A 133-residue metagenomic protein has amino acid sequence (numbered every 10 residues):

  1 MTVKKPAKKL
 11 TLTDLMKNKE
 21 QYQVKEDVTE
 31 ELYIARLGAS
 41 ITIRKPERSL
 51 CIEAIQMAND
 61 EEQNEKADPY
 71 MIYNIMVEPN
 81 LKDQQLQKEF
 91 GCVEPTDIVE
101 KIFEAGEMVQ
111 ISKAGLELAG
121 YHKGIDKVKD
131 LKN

Functional and structural regions predicted by a protein language model:
M1-Q21, D130-N133: Low-complexity intrinsically disordered segments
T2-V3, R36-N133: Short, surface-exposed, charged amphipathic helix/loop patches that serve as local interaction elements
K17-E20, V28-E30, A54-E61: Short secondary-structure capping micro-motifs at structural edges
E26-R36: Short acidic-hydrophobic surface loop/beta-edge motif
